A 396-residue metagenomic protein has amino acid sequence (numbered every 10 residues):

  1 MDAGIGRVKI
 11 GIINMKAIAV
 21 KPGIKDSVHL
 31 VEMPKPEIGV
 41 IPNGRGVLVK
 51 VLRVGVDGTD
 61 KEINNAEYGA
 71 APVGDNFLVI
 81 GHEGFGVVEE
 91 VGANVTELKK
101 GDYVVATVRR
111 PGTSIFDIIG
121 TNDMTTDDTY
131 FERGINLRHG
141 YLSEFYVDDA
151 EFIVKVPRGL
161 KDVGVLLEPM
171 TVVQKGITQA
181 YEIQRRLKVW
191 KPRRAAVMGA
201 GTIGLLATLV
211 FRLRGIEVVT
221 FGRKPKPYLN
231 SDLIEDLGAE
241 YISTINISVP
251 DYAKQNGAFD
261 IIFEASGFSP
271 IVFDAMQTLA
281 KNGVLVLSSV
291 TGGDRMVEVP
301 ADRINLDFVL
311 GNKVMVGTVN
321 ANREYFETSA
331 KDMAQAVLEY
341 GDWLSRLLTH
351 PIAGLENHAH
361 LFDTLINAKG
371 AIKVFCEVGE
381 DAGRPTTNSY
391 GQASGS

Functional and structural regions predicted by a protein language model:
G4-I13, F273, R323-S396: C-terminal hydrophobic helical "lid"/dimerization subdomain of Rossmann-like NAD(P)H-dependent oxidoreductases
I38-V54, Y68-I115, P157-G159: Glycine-rich beta-strand-centered segment in the early N-terminal region that forms part of a ligand/cofactor-binding
T59-N64: Cytochrome P450 core scaffold surrounding the K-helix E-X-X-R motif and the conserved "meander" helix-loop region
P111-R194: NAD(P)H dinucleotide-binding glycine-rich loop of Rossmann-like/cofactor-binding domains, especially the beta1-alpha1
F145, V165, A196-A200, F221-R223 (+4 more regions): Glycine- and other small-residue-rich loops at beta-strand/loop junctions that grip anionic moieties
L160-N246: Mid-domain Rossmann-like dinucleotide-binding core that forms the NAD(H)/NADP(H) cofactor-binding site
I183-R194, Y228, E235-K313: Glycine-rich cofactor phosphate-binding loops and adjacent beta1-alpha1 units of small-molecule cofactor enzyme domains
